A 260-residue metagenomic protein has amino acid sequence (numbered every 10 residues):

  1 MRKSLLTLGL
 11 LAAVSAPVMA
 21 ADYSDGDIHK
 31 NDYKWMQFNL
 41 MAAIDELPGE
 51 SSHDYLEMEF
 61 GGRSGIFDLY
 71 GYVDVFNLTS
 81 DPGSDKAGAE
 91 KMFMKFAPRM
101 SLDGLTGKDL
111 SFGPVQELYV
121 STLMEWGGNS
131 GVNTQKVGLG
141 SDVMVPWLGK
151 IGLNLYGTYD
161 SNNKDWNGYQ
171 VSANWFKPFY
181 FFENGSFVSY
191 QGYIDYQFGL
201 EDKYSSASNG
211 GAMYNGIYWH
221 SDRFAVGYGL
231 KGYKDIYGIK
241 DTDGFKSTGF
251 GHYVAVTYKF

Functional and structural regions predicted by a protein language model:
M1-Y33: Cleavable N-terminal export/targeting peptides
A21-Y72, F76: Short glycine/proline- and aromatic-enriched beta-strand/turn motifs that initiate or cap beta-hairpins
D22-K34, R63, F67-Y70, L102-Y119 (+3 more regions): Short loop/turn motifs that connect adjacent beta-strands in outer-membrane beta-barrel proteins
F38-A42, G71-V75, V120-M124, L153-G157 (+2 more regions): Transmembrane beta-barrel strands of outer-membrane/channel proteins
E59, A97-S101, G138-D142, S172-P178 (+2 more regions): Outer-membrane beta-barrel architecture
V73-W126, A207-G210, G238-K246: Surface-exposed loop and membrane-interface regions of Gram-negative outer-membrane beta-barrel proteins
Y156-R223, Y233, Y237, F260: Outer-membrane beta-barrel transmembrane domain signature
T248-F260: Outer-membrane beta-barrel "beta-signal"
